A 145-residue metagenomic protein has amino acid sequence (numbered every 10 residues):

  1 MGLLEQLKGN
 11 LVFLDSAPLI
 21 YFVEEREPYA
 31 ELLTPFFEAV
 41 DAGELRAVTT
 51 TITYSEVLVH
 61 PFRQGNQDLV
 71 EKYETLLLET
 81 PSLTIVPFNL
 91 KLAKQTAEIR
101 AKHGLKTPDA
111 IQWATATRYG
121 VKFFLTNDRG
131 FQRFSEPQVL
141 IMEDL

Functional and structural regions predicted by a protein language model:
M1-T49, F62-T75, R129, V139-L145: Short, well-structured N-terminal submotif of metal-dependent ribonuclease cores
L3-L7, L83-L125: Active-site neighborhoods of divalent-metal-dependent phosphate/nucleic-acid chemistry enzymes
F22-E24, Y119, S135: Active-site-proximal flexible loops/turns
Y29, T50, P108, Q112: Hydrophobic (often cysteine-bearing) scaffold residues that line and stabilize catalytic clefts of nucleotide/cofactor
T49-Y54, V59, R63-L83, P87-F88 (+3 more regions): Anionic, Ser/Thr-rich low-complexity intrinsically disordered regions
